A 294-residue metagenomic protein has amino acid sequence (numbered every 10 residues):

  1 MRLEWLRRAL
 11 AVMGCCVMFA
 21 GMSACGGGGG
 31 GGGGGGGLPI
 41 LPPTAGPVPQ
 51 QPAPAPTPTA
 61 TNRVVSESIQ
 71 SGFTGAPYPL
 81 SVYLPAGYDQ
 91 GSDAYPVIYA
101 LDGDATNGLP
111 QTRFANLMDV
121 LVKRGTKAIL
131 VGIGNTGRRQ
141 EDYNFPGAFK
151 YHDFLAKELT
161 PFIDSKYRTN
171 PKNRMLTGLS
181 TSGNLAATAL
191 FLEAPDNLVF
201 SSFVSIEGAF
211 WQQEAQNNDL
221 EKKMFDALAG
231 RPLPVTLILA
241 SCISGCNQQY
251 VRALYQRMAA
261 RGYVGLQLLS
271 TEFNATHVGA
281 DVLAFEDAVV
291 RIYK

Functional and structural regions predicted by a protein language model:
M1, C16, D142-P146: Short coil/turn segments at secondary-structure junctions
R2-M13: Bacterial N-terminal signal peptides that target proteins for export
V12-M13, M22-S23, L239, I243: Mature extracytoplasmic/luminal segments of secretory-pathway proteins
V17-T57: Bacterial Sec-dependent N-terminal signal peptides
G46-K294: Non-catalytic cap/lid and distal C-terminal segments of serine-dependent acyl enzymes
